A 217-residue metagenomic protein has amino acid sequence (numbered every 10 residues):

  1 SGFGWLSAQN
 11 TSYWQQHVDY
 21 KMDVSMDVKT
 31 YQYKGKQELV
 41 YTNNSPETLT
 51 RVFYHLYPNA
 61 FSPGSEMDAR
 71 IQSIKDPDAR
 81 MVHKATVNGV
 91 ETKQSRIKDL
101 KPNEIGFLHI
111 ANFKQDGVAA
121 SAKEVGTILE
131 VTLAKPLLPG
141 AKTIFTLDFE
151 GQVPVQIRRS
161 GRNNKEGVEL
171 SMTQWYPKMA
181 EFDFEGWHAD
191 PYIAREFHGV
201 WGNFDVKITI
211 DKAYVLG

Functional and structural regions predicted by a protein language model:
G2-K34, H198: N-terminal, polar/Ser/Thr-rich
W5, Q9-Y13, A60-L133, Q156-G161: Solvent-exposed beta-strand/loop surfaces of large extracellular or lumenal domains
T11, M22-S25, V118-S121, T132-L137 (+1 more regions): Beta-strand-rich interaction surfaces with strong enrichment in secreted/lumenal proteins
Y33, E47-L49, L108: Short acidic/proline- and small/hydrophobic-mixed sequence motifs that coincide with surface turns and coil-to-beta
Y41-S45: Asparagine-centered strand-capping/turn motif at beta-strand->loop junctions
V52-F61: Short acidic, flexible loop segments centered on an aromatic residue
T86-Q115, D148-G217: Extended, low-hydrophobicity, Ser/Thr/Pro/Gly-biased non-transmembrane segments
L138-L147: Short Pro-Gly-centered flexible turn/kink motifs
